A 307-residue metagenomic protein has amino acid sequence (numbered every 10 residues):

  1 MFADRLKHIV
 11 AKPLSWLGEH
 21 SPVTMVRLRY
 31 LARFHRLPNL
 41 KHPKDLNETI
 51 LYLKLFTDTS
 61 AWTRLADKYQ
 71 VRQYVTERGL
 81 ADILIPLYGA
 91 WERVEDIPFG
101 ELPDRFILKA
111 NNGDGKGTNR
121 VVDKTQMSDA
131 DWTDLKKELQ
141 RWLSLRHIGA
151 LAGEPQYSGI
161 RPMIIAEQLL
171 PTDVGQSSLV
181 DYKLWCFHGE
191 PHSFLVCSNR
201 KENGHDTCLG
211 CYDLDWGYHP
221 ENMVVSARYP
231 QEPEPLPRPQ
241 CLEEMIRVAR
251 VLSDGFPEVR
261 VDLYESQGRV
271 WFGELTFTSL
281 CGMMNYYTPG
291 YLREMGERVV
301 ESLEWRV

Functional and structural regions predicted by a protein language model:
M1-T57: Membrane-proximal basic amphipathic "stem/tether" segments
V23, R247, E265-V307: C-terminal active-site "lid" helix and adjoining low-complexity regulatory extension at the edge of ATP-using catalytic
F56-D58, T63-V180, H188: Active-site nucleotide/adenylate-binding loops and adjacent lid/helix of ATP-dependent enzymes
I107-K109, D181-C197, D206-C211, W271-T276: Beta-strand scaffold of nucleotide-dependent catalytic cores
D114, R200-E202, T278-L280: Short, surface-exposed beta-strand-loop junctions and turns on beta-sheet-rich folds
N119, N203-Y212, G282-Y286: A short, polar/proline- and glycine-enriched secondary-structure boundary/capping micro-motif
D123-L145, H205-Q231: Glycine-rich, pocket-lining loop/helix-strand segments that form or immediately flank
E154-Q168, C208-V270: A long amphipathic alpha-helix within ATP-dependent nucleotide-binding catalytic cores
